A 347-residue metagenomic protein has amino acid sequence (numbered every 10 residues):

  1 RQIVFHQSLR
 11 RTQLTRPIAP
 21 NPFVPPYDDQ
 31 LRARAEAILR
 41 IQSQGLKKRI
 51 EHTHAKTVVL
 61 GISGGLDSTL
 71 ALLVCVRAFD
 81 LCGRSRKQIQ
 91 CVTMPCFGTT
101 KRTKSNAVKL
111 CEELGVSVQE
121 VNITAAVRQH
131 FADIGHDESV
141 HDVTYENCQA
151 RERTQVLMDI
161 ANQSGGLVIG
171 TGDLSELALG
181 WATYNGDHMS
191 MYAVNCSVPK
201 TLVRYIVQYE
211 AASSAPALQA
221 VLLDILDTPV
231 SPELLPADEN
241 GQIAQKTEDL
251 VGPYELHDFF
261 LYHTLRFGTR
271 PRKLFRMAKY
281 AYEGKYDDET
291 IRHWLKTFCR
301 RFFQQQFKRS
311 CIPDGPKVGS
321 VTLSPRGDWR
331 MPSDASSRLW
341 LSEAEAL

Functional and structural regions predicted by a protein language model:
R1-G64, S68-L347: ATP/NTP-dependent adenylation/nucleotidyl-transfer catalytic domains that generate, transfer, or process NMP-activated
